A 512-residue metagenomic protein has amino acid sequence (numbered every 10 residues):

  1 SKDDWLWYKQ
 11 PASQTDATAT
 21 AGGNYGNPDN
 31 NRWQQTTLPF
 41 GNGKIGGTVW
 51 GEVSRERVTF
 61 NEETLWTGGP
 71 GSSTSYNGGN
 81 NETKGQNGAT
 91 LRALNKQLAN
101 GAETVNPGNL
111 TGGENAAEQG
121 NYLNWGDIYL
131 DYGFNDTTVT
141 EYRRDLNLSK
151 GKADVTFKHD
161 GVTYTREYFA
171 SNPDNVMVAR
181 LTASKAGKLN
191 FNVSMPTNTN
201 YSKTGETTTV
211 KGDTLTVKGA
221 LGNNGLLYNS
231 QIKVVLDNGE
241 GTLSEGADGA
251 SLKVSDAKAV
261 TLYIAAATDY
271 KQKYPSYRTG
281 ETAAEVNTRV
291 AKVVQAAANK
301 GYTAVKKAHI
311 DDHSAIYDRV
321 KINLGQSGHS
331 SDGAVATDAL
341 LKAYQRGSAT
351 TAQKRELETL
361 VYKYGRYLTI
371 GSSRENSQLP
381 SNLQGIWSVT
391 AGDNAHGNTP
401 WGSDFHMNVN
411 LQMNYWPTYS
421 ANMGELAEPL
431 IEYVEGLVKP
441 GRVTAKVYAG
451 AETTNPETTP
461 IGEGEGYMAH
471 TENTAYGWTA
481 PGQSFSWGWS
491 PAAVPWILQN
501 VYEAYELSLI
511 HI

Functional and structural regions predicted by a protein language model:
S1-F485, A492, E503-Y505: Aromatic-residue-lined binding/catalytic grooves and analogous aromatic/hydrophobic interfacial grooves in multimeric
I510-I512: Conserved small/polar residues in nucleotide/adenosyl-binding loops
